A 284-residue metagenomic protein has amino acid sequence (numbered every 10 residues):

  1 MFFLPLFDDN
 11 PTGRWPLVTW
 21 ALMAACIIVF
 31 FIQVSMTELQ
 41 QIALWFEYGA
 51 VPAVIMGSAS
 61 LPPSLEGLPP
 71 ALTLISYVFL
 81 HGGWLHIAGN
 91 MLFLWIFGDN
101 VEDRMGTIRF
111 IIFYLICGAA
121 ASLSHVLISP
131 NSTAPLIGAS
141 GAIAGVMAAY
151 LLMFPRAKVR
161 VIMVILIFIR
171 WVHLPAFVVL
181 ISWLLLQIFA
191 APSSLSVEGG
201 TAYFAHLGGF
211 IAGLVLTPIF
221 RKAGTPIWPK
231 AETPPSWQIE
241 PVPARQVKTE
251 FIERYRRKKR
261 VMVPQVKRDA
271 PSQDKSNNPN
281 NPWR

Functional and structural regions predicted by a protein language model:
M1-P271, N278-P282: A detector for small-residue-rich transmembrane helices and their helix-helix packing motifs
